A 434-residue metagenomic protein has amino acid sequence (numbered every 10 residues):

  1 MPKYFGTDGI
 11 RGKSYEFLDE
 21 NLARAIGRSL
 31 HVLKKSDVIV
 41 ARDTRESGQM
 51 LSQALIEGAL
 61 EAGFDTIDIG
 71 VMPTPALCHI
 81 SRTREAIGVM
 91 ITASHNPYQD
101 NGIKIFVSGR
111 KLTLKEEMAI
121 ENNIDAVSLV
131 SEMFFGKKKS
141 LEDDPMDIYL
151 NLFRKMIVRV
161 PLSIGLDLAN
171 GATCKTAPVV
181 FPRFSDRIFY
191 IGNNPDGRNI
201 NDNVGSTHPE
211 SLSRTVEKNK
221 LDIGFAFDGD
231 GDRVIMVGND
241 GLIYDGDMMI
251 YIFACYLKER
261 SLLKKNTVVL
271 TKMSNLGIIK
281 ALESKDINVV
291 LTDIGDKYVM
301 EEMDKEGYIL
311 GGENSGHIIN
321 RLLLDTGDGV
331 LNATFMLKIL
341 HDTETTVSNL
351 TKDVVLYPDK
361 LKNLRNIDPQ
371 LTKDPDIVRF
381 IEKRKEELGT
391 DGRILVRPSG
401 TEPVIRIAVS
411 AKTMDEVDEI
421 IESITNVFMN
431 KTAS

Functional and structural regions predicted by a protein language model:
M1-G63, F135-I164: An N-terminal, well-structured beta->alpha segment
D8, V40, L77, V89 (+11 more regions): Buried hydrophobic positions in well-ordered alpha/beta secondary-structure cores of metabolic enzymes
K13, N101-N219: Gly/Ser/Thr-enriched, mixed-charge loops and adjacent short helices that form phosphate/oxyanion-binding elements
R28, V32, V38-D100, V179-V237: N-terminal small/polar loop signature for handling phosphorylated ligands or for N-terminal nucleophile
D37-T44, I67, S163-L166, N266-K272 (+2 more regions): Short glycine-rich phosphate-binding loop at a beta-alpha junction
G88-D100, V216-G238, L242-I243, V289-D328: Glycine-rich phosphate-binding loop
Q99, I105-L114, N122-N123, V127 (+2 more regions): Replace "Mg2+/Mn2+-dependent" with "divalent metal-dependent
R260-S434: Phosphate-binding and adjacent anionic-ligand microenvironments
